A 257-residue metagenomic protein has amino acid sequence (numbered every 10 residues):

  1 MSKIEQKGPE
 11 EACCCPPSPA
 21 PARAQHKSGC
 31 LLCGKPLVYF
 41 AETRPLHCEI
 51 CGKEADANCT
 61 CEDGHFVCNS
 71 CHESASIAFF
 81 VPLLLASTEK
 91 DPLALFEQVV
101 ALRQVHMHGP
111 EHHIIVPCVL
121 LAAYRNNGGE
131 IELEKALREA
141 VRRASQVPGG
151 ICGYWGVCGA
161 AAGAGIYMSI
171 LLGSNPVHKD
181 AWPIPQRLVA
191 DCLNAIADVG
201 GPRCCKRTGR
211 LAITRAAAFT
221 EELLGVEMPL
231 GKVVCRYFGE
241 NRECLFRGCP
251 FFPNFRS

Functional and structural regions predicted by a protein language model:
E5-K7, S18-K27, P36-R44, C59-E62: Short, flexible, mixed-charge glycine/proline-rich loop motifs that serve as phosphate/nucleic-acid-contacting
E10, K27, P45, N58 (+3 more regions): Residues immediately within or flanking Cys/His clusters that coordinate Zn2+ in small zinc-binding modules
C30-C33, C48-C51, C61, C68-C71: Short cysteine-rich clusters marking metal-coordination/redox-active sites
L37, A55, V67, A75: Cys/His-rich microdomains that often coordinate metals
V38-F40, R44, L133, V199-R207 (+1 more regions): Flexible, glycine/charged-enriched surface loops at secondary-structure junctions
L85-P117, P202: Polybasic, low-complexity association/targeting segments
H112, G150-I170: Conserved phosphate/anionic-ligand binding catalytic regions in large, soluble enzymes, centered on
L171-E221: A structural-propensity feature for long, helix-poor, extended segments
